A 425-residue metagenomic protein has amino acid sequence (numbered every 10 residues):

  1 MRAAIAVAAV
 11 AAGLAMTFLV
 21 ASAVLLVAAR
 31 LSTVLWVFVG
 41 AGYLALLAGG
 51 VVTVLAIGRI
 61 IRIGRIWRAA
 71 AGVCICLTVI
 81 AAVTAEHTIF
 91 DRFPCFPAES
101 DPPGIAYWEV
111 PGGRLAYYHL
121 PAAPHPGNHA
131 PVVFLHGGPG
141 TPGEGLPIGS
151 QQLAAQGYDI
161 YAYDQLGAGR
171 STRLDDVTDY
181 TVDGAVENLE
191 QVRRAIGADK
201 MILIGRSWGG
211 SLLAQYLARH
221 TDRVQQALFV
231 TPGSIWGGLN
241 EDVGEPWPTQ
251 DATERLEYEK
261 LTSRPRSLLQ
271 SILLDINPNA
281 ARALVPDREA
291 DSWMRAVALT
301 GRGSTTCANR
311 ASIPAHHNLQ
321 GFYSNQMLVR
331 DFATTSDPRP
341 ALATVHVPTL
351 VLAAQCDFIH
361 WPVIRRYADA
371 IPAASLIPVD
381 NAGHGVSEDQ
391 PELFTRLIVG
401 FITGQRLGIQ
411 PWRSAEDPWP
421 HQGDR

Functional and structural regions predicted by a protein language model:
G127-G138: Short beta-strand element of the alpha/beta-hydrolase
P139-Q151, P362: The serine-hydrolase catalytic nucleophile loop
A154-T172: Conserved alpha/beta-hydrolase
D183-M201: Conserved acidic catalytic loop of the alpha/beta-hydrolase fold
D199-E245: Conserved hydrolase catalytic core segment
A227-L273: Flexible "cap/lid" loop of the alpha/beta hydrolase fold
T344-V345, V351-A353: Short beta-strand/loop motif that positions the catalytic acidic residue of the alpha/beta-hydrolase fold
A374-R425: Catalytic active-site module of serine/aspartate enzymes centered on a nucleophile-bearing elbow/loop
